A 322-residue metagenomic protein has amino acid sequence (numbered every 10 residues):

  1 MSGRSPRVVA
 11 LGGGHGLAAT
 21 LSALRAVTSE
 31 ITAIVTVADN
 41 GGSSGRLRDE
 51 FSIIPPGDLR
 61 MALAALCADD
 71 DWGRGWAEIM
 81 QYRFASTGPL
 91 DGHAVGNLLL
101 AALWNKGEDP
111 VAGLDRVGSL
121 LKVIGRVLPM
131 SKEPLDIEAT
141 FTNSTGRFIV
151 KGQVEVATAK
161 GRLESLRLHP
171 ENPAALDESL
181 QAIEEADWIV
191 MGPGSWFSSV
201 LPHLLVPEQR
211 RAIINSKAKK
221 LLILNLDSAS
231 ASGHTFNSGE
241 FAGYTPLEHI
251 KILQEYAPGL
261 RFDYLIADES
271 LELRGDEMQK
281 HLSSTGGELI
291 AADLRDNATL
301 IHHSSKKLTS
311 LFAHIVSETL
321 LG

Functional and structural regions predicted by a protein language model:
S2-R4, S22-V27, A33-I54, A157-K160 (+5 more regions): Conserved phosphate- and dinucleotide-binding cores of soluble alpha/beta proteins, encompassing both enzyme active
V9-A10, V190-G192, L221-I223, I266: Structural motif
H15-G16: Hydrophobic/small residue at the entry helix of a nucleotide-binding pocket
E30, R126, E288-I290: Conserved beta-strand segments of alpha/beta enzyme cores
T36-G161, A313: Electropositive, gly/pro-rich neighborhoods at or near active sites that engage anionic ligands
V37-G41, E133-L135, D227-S228, E269-E272 (+1 more regions): Glycine-rich beta-alpha junction loops
E133-F197: Active-site gating loop/helix substructures
S238-G322: C-terminal functional extensions of proteins
